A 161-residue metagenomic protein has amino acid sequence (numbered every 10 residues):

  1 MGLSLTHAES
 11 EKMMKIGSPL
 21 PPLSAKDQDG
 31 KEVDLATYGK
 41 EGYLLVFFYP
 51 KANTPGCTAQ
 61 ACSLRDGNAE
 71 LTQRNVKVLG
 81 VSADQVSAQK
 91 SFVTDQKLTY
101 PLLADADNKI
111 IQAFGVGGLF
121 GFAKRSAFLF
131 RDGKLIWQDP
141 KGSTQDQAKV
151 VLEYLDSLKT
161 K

Functional and structural regions predicted by a protein language model:
M1-P22: N-proximal helix/coil linker or "cap" segments that precede and/or mark the start of modular domains
L20-P21, Y43-L45, K124-S126: Short loop/turn microsegments at loop-to-beta-strand junctions
L23-Y43: A short beta-strand-turn-helix
T37-T58: Short active-site neighborhood of thiol/selenol oxidoreductases, capturing the structured segment around
G56-E70: Typically the conserved alpha-helix immediately C-terminal to a functionally engaged Cys/Sec in thioredoxin-like
L79, K90-R125: Short, internal strand/loop/helix patches that form the active-site neighborhood or redox-interaction surface
A123-K161: Thiol-/selenol-based redox modules, centered on thioredoxin-like and closely related oxidoreductase domains
